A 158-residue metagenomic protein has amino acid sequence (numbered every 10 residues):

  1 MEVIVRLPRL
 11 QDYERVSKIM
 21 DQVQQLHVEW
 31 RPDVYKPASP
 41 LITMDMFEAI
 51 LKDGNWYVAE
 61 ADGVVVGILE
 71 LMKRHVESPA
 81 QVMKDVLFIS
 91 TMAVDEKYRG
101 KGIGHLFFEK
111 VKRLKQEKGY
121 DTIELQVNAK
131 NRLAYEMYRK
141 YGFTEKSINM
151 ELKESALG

Functional and structural regions predicted by a protein language model:
V3-K18: A short beta-loop-alpha structural element at the N-terminal edge of CoA-dependent acyl/N-acetyltransferase catalytic
Q24-M46: Conserved GNAT-fold acetyl-CoA-binding loop/helix
M46-V58, F88: A short helix-loop-beta-strand connector motif used in the catalytic cores of GNAT acetyltransferases and, in some
V58, V64-K73, F88, A93: Conserved beta-strand in the GNAT
V82-E96, E151: Conserved acetyl-CoA binding element of GNAT-fold acetyltransferases
T91-V94, G100-R113, E136-Y141: Conserved acetyl-CoA-binding loop-helix of GNAT-fold acetyltransferases
H105, A129-S147, G158: Conserved active-site alpha-helix within GNAT-family acetyltransferase domains
K115-Q126: Conserved GNAT acetyl-CoA-binding A-motif
